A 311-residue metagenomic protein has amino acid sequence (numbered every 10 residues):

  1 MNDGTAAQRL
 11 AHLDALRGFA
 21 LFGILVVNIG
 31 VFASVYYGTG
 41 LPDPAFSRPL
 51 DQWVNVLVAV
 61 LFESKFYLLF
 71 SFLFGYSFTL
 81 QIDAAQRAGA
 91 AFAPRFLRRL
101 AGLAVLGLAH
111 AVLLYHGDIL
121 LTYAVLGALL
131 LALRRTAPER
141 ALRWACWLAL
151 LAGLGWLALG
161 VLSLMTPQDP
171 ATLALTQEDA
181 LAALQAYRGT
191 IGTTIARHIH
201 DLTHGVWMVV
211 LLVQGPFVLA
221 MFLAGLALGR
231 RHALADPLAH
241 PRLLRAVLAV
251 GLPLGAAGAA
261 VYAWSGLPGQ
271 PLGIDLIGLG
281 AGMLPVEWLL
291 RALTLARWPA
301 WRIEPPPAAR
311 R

Functional and structural regions predicted by a protein language model:
M1-F74, Q81: N-terminal signal-anchor module of multipass membrane proteins
A7-I24, E139-L150, L238-L248: Alpha-helical transmembrane segments and their helix-start/interface "positive-inside/aromatic belt" motifs in integral
R9-A15, A20, V247-L248, L293-R311: Functional transmembrane helices that form membrane-embedded active or gating regions
L68-D83, L121-R134, V213-D236, G278-R297: Specific transmembrane alpha-helix
L80-L157: Internal alpha-helical transmembrane segments
A93, L131-W144, L226-V250: Solvent-exposed interhelical
W147-L226: Long hydrophobic alpha-helical segments that form multi-pass transmembrane helix bundles in integral membrane proteins
V247-L293, R297: Alpha-helical transmembrane segments and terminal signal-anchor/GPI-anchor hydrophobic tails, characterized by long
